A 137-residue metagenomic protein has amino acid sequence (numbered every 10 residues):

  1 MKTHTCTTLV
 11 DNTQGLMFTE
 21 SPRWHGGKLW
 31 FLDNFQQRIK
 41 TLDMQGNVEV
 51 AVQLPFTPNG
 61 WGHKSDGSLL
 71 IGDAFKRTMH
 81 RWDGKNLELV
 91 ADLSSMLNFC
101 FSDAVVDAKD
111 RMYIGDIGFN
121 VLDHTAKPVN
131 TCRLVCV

Functional and structural regions predicted by a protein language model:
M1-G15, M44-G46: A short helix->beta-strand "capping" segment at the edge of beta-propeller domains
M1-T5, Q36, D116, P128: Blade/loop signatures of beta-propeller domains
N12-K28, L54-D73, S95-I114, G118-N120 (+1 more regions): Beta-rich, blade/repeat-based domains predominating in secreted/periplasmic proteins but also intracellular
W24-L42: N-terminal glycine-rich anion-binding loops that anchor highly charged ligand groups
Q36-R38, K76-R77, F119-L122: Short glycine/acidic-enriched loop and turn motifs that connect beta-strands
R38-K40, T78-H80, C132-V135: A short loop-to-beta-strand structural motif that recurs across blades of beta-propeller domains
D43-N47, W82-N86: Short loop/turn segments that connect beta-strands within beta-propeller blades
E49-Q53, E88-D92: Beta-propeller fold detector
